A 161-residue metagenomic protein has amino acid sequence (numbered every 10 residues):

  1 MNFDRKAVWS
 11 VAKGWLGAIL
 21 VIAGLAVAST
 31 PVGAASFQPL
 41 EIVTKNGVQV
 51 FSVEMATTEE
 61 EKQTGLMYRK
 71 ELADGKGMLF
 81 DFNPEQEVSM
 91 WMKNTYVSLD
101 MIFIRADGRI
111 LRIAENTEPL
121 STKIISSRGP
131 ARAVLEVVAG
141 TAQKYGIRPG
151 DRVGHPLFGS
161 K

Functional and structural regions predicted by a protein language model:
M1-V11: N-terminal secretory signal peptides that target proteins for export/translocation
N2, A28-P31: Short linear, low-complexity motifs centered on an aromatic residue
F3-R5, L25, R152, P156: Short linear motifs in intrinsically disordered/low-complexity regions
K13-A28: Bacterial N-terminal signal peptides
G33-K161: Compact, glycine-rich, soluble single-domain proteins
